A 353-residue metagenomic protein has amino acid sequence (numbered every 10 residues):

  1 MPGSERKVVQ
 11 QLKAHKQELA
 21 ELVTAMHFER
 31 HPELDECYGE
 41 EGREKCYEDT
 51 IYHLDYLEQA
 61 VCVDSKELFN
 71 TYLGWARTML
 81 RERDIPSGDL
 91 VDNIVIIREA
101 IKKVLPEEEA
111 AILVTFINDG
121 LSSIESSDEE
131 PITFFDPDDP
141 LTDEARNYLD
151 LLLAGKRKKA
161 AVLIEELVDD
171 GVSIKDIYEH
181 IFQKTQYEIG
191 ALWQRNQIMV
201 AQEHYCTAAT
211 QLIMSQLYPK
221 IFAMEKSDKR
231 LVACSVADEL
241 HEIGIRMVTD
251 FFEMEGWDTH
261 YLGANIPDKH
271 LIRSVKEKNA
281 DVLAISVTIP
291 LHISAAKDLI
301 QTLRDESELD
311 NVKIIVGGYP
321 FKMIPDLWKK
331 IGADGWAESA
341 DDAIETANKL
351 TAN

Functional and structural regions predicted by a protein language model:
M1-V95, K102-V168: Core of compact, soluble alpha-helical bundle domains
E40, K229-A237, H241, D258 (+3 more regions): Conserved binding/catalytic microenvironments
D119-S127, S235, I243-H260, K269-H270: Active-site-proximal alpha-helical scaffolds that flank and shape metal-associated catalytic sites
R157-K158, V168-I245: Long amphipathic N-terminal alpha/beta scaffold segment
T249-M254, Y261-K329: Cofactor-cradling patches in redox/metallo enzymes
P320-N353: Peripheral docking tails and interdomain loops at the edges of cofactor- or intermediate-handling domains
